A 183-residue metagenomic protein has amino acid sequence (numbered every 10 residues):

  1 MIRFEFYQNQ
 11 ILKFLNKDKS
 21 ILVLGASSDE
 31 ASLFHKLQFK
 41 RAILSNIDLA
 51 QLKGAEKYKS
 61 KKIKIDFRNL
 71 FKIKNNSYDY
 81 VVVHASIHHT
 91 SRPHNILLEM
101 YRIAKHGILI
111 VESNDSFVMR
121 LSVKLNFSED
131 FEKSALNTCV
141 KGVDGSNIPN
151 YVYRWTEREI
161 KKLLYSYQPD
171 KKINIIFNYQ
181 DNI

Functional and structural regions predicted by a protein language model:
M1-K19, D29: Conserved alpha-helix/loop element of class I SAM-dependent methyltransferases that forms part of the SAM/SAH-binding
L22-L70: Class I SAM-dependent methyltransferase SAM/SAH-binding core
N69-N75, S91: Short conserved loop adjoining the S-adenosyl-L-methionine
V82: A conserved beta-strand element that flanks and buttresses the S-adenosyl-L-methionine
A85-H89: A short His-aromatic
H94-I110: A short glycine-rich, Lys/Arg-flanked "PGG" loop and its adjoining helix->strand segment in the class I
H106-T138: Conserved class I S-adenosyl-L-methionine
I148-N178: Short alpha-helix
